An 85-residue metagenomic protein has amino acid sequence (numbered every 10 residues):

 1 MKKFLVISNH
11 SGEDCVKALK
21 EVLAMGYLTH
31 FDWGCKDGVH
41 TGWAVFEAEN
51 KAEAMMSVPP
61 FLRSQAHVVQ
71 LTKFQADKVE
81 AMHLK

Functional and structural regions predicted by a protein language model:
M1-K85: Conserved, structured core segments of small domains
